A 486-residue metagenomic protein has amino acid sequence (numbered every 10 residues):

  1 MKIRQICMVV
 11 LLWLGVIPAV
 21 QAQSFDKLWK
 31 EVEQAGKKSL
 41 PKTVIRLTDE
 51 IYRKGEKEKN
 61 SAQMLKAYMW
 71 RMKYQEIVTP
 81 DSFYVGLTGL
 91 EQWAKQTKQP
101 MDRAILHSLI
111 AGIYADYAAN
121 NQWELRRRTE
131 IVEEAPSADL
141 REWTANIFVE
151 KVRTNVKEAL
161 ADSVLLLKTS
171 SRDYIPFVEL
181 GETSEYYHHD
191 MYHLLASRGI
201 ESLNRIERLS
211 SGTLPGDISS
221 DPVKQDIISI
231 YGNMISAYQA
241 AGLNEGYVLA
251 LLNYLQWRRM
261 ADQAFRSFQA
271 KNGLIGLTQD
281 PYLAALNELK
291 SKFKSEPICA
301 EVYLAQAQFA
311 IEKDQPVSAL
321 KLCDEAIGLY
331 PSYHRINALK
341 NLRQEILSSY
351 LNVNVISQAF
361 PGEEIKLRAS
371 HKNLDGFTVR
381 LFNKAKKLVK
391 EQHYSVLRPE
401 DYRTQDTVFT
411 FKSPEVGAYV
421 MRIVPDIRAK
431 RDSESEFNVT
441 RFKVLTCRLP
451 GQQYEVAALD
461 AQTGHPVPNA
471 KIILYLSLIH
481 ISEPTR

Functional and structural regions predicted by a protein language model:
M1-Q5: Positively charged n-region of N-terminal signal peptides that target proteins for export
I6-G15: Sec-dependent N-terminal signal peptides
L12, V20-R71, E76-S482, R486: N-terminal, cleavable Sec-dependent signal peptides of secreted/periplasmic/extracellular proteins
